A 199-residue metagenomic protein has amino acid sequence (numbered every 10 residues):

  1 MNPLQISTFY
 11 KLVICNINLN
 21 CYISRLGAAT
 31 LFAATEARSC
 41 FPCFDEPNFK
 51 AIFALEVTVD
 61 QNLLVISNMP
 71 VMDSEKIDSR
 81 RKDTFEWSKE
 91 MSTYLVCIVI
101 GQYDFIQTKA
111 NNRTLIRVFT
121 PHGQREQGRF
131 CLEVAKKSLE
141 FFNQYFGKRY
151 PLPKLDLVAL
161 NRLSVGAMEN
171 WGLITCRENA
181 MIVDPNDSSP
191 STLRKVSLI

Functional and structural regions predicted by a protein language model:
M1-S24: A surface-exposed beta-strand-loop module
T30-A37, P42-L198: Hydrophobic helix-coil surface modules that form long, contiguous segments used for peptide/substrate interaction
